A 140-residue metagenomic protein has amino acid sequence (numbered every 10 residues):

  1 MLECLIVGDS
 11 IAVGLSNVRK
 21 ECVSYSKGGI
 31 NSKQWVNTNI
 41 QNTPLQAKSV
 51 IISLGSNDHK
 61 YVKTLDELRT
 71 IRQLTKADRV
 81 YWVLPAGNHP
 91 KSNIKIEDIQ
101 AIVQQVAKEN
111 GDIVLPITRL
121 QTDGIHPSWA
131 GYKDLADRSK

Functional and structural regions predicted by a protein language model:
L2-T70, G87-E97: Conserved SGNH/GDSL esterase-like catalytic core that processes O-acyl groups on lipids and polysaccharides
L5-V7, Y81, I113-L115: Hydrophobic/aromatic beta-strand patches that form the interior of the parallel beta-sheet core in alpha/beta enzyme
V13, R69, E97, A101-Q105 (+2 more regions): Solvent-exposed, polar/charged alpha-helical surfaces in well-ordered, non-transmembrane soluble domains, broadly
W35-N39, T122-K140: Histidine-centered active-site loop/cap adjacent to the catalytic His in serine esterases/O-acetyl transfer systems
T75-V80: A short helix->loop->beta-strand "cap" motif at the edges of active sites that frequently abuts
W82-A86: Catalytic and binding regions of secreted/periplasmic enzymes and modules that target cell-wall glycans
G87-L120, I125, W129-A130: Substrate-gating cap/lid alpha-helix
